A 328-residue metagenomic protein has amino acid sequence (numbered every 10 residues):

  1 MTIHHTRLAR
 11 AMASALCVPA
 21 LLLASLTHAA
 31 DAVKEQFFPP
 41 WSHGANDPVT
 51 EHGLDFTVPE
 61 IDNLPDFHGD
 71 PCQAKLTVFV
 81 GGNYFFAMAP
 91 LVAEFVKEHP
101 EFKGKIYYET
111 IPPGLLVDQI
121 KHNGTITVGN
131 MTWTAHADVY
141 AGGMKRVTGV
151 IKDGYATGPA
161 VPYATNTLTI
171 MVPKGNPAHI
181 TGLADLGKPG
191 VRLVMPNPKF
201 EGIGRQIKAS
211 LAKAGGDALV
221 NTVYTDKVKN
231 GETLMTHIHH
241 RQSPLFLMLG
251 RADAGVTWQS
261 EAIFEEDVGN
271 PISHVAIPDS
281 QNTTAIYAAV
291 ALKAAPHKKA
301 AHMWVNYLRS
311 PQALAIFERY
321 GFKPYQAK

Functional and structural regions predicted by a protein language model:
M1-A9: N-terminal secretory signal peptides that target proteins for export/translocation
H5-T6, A20, A29: Generic low-complexity segments that are intrinsically disordered, proline-rich and/or Lys/Arg-biased
A13-A24: Bacterial N-terminal signal peptides
A29-K121, N130-H136, M144-K145, I151 (+2 more regions): Exported/periplasmic ABC-transporter solute-binding proteins
T125-I126: Helical hinge/lid and interdomain linker segments adjacent to catalytic or ligand-binding clefts that mediate domain
Y155-A156: Hydrophobic/aromatic-rich structural module bridging two neighboring secondary-structure elements via a short loop
P159-Y163: Short, glycine-/small- and polar/acidic-enriched structural segments that line small-molecule recognition paths
